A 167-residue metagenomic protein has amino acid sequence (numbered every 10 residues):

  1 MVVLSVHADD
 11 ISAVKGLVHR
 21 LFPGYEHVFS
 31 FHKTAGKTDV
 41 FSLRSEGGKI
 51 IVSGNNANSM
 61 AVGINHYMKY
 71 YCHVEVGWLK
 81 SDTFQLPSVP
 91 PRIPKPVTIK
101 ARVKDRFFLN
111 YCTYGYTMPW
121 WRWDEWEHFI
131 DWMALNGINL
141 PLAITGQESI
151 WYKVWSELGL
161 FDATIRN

Functional and structural regions predicted by a protein language model:
M1-D9: Bacterial Sec-dependent N-terminal signal peptides
D9-L17, P23, G36, E46-N167: Feature activates predominantly on carbohydrate-active enzymes
V28-S30: An acidic, charge-biased composition feature
T34-V40: Short amphipathic beta-strand starts and helix->beta connectors
F41-S45: Short, exposed beta-strand/loop patches in secreted or surface proteins that constitute
